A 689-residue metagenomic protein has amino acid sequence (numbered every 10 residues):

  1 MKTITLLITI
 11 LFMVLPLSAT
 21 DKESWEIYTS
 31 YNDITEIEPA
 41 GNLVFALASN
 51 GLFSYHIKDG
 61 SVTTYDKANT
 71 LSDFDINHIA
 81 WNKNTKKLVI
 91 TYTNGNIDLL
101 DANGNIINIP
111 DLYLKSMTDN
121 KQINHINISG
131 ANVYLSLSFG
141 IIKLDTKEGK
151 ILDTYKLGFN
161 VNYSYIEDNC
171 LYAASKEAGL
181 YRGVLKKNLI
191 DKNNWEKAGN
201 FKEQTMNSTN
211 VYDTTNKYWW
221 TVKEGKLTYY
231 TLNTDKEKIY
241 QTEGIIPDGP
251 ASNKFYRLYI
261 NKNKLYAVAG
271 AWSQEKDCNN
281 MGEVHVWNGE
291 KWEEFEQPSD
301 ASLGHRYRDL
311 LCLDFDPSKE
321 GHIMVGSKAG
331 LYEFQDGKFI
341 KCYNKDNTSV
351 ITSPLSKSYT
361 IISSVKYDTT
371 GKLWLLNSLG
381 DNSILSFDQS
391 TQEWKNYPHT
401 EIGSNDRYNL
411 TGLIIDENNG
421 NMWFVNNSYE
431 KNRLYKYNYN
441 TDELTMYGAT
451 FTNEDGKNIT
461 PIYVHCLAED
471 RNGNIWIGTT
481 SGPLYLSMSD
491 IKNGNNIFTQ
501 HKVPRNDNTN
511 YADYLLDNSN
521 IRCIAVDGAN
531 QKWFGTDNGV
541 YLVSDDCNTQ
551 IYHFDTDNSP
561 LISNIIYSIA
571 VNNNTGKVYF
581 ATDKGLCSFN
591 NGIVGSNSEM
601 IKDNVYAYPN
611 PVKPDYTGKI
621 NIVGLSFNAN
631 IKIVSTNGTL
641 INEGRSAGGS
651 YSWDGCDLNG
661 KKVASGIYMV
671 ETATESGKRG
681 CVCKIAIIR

Functional and structural regions predicted by a protein language model:
M1-S24, R689: Bacterial Sec-dependent N-terminal signal peptides
T3, A19-V605, L640, E671: Carboxylate-rich, polar loop motifs that coordinate divalent cations or form catalytic acidic clusters
Y113, D346, A647-G648, A686: A generic structural motif
S318, D368, D615, G624-S626 (+3 more regions): Surface-exposed coil/turn segments at beta-strand junctions on protein surfaces, enriched
E599-K632, S650-W653: Glycine-centered coil/turn sites that cap beta-strands in beta-rich domains
N630-I641, G660, Y668: Short, glycine-anchored, charge-dense loop/turn motifs used at functional sites
L640-V663, T674-K678: Glycine-centered tight-turn motifs at strand-turn-strand junctions
M669-R689: C-terminal tail/sorting-segment detector
